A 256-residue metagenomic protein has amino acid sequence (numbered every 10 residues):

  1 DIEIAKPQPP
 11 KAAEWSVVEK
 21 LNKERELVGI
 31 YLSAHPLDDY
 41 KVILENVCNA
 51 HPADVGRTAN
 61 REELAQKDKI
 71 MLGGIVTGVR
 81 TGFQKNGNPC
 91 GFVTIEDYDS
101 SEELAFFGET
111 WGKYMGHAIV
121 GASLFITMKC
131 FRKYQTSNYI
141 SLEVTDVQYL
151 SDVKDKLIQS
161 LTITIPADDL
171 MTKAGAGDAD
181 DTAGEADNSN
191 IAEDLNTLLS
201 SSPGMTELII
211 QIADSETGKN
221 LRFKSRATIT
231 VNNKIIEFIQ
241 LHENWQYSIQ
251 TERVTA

Functional and structural regions predicted by a protein language model:
D1-A256: Noncatalytic, beta-rich nucleic-acid-contacting surfaces in large DNA/RNA-processing enzymes
